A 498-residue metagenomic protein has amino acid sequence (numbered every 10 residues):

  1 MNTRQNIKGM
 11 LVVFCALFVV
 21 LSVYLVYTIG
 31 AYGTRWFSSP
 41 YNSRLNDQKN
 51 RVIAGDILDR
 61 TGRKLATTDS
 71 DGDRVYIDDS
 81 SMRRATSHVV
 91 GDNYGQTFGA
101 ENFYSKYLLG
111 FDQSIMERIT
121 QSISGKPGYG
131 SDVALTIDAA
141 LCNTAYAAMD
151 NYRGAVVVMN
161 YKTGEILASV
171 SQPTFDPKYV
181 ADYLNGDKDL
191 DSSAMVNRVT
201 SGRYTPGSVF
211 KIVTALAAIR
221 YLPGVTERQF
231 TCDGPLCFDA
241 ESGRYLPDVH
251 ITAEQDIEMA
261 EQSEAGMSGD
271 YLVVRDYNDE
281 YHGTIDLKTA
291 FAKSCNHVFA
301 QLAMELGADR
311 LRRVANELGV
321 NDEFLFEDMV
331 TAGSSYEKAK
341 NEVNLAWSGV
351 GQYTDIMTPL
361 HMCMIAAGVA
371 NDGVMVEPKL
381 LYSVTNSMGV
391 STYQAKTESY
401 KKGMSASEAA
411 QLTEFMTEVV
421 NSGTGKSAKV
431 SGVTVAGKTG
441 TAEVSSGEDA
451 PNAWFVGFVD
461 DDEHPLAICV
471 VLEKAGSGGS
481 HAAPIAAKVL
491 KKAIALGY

Functional and structural regions predicted by a protein language model:
M1-L184, A194, V199, R203 (+5 more regions): Periplasmic/cell-envelope proteins involved in peptidoglycan metabolism and beta-lactam response
K162-G207, V213-K474: Beta-lactam-recognizing serine transpeptidase/beta-lactamase-like catalytic domain environment
